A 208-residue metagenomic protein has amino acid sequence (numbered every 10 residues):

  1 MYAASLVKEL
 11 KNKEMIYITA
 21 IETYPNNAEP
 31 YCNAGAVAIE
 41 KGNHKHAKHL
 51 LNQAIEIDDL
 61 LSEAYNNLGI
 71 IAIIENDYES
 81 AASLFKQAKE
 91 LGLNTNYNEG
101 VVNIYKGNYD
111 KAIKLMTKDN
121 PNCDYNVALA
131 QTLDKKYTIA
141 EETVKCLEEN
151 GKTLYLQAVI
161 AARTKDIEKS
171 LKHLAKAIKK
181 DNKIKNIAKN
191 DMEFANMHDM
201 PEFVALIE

Functional and structural regions predicted by a protein language model:
M1-V7, E29, N122: Amphipathic alpha-helical repeat scaffolds of TPR domains
Y2, N33, N67, N98 (+3 more regions): Canonical tetratricopeptide repeat
V7-T19, E40-Q53, I74-Q87, L91-G92 (+3 more regions): Structural signature of tandem alpha-helical TPR/SEL1-like repeats, specifically the intra-repeat loop/turn
T23, I57, A88-L91, K118-D119 (+2 more regions): Structural marker of alpha-solenoid helical repeat scaffolds
E29, E63, N94-Y97, N122 (+3 more regions): Start-of-helix register in tetratricopeptide repeats
N150-K180: Sterile Alpha Motif
K183-E208: Terminal, low-structured helical/coil segments at or just beyond the last alpha-helical repeat
